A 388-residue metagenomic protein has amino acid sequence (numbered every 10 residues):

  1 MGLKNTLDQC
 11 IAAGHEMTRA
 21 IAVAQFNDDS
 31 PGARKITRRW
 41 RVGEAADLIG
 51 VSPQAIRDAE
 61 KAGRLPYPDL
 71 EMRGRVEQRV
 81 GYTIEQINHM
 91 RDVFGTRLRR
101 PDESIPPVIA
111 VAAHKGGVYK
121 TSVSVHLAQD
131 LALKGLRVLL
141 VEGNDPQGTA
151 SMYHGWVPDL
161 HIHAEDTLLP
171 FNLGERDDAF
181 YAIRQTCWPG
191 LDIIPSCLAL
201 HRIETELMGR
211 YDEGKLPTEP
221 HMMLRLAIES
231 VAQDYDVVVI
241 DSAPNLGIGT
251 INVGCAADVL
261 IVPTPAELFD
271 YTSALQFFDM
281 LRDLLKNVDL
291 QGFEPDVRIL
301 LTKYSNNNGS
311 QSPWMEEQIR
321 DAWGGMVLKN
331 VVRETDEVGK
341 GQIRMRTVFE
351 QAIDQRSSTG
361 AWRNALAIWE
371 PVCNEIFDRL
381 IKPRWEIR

Functional and structural regions predicted by a protein language model:
M1-E44, L48, P53, R57-R388: P-loop NTP-binding core
